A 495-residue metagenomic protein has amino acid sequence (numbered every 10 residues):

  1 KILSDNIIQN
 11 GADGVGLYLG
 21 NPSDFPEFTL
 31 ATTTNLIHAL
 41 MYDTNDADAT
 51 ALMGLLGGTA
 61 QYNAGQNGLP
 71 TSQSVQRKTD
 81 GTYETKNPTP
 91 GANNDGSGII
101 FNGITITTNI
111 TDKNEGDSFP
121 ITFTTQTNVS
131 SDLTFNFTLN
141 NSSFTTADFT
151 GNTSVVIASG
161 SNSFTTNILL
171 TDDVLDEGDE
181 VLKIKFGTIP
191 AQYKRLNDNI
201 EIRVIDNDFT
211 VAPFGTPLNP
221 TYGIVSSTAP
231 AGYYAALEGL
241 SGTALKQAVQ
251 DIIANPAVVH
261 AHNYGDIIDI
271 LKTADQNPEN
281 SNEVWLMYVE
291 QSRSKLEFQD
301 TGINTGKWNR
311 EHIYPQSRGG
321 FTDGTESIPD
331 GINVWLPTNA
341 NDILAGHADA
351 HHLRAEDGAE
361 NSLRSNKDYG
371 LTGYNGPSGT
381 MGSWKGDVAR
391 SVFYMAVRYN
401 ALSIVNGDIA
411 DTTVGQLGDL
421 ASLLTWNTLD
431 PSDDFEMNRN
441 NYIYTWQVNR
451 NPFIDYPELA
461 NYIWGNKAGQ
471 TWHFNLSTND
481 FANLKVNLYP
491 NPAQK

Functional and structural regions predicted by a protein language model:
K1-T105, N109, F209, N451 (+2 more regions): Intrinsically disordered, low-complexity linkers and terminal tails enriched in Ser/Thr/Pro/Gly with interspersed basic
L19-F25, L30, D43-D48, D80-T82 (+7 more regions): Acidic glycine-/aspartate-rich tracts in secreted/extracellular proteins
F101-A212: Short boundary segments that mark the start of a structured unit
G116-T145, Y264-D266, T273-T301: Short, contiguous, well-ordered secondary-structure segments
F209-S294: N-terminal module-boundary/linker segments of secreted carbohydrate-active enzymes
T301-N309, I313-F474: Domain-level detector of nuclease and nuclease-like folds in predominantly extracellular/periplasmic contexts
N479-K495: Surface-exposed, proline-anchored Ser/Thr-rich loop/turn motifs
